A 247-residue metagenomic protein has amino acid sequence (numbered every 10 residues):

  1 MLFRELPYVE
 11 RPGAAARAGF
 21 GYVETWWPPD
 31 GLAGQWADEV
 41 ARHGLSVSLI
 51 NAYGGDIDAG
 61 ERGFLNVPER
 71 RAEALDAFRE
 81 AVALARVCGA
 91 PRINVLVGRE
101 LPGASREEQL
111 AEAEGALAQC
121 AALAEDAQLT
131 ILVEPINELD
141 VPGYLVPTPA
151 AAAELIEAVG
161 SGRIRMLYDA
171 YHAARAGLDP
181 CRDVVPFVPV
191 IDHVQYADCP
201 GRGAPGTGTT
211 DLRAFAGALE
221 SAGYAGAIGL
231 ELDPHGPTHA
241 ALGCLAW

Functional and structural regions predicted by a protein language model:
M1-A90, S161, R165, P234 (+1 more regions): N-terminal pre-domain/capping segments
M1-G19, E80, G89-P91, V146-Y168 (+1 more regions): Histidine-acidic metal/acid-base catalytic patches
E24, S48-N51, N94, L132 (+2 more regions): Conserved beta-strand positions in the central sheet of alpha/beta enzyme cores
P29, R99, N137, P200 (+1 more regions): Flexible, active-site-proximal loop/turn residues at the rims of small-molecule/cofactor binding pockets and catalytic
G34-D38, G60-G63, S105-E107, Y144-V146 (+2 more regions): Short secondary-structure transition/capping segments
Q35-H43, A116-A124, A214-A218: Catalytic-core regions built around general acid/base machinery
G55-G60, E100-P102, A197-G203: Conserved radical SAM core fold
F64-R165, R175: Active-site acidic/histidine proton-transfer and metal-coordination neighborhood in alpha/beta enzyme cores
